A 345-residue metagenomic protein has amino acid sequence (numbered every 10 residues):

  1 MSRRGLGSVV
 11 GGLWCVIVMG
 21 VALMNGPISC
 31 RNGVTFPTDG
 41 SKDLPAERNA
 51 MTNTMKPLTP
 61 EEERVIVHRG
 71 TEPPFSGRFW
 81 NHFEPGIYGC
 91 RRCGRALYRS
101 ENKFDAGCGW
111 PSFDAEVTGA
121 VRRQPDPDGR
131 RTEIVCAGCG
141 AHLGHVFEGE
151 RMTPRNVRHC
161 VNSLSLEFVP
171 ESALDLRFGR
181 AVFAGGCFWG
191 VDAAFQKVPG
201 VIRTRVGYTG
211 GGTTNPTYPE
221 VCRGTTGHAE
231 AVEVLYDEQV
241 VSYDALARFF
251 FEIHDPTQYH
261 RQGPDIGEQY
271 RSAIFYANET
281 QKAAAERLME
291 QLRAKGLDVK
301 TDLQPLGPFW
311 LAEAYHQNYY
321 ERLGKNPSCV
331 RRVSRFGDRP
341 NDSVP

Functional and structural regions predicted by a protein language model:
G5-L6, K56: Generic early N-terminus positional signal peaking at residue ~5-7
G7-V9, L13-C15: Short polybasic linear motifs
G20-I28: C-terminal segment of classical bacterial N-terminal signal peptides
C30-P345: Flexible coil/turn and secondary-structure edge motifs
